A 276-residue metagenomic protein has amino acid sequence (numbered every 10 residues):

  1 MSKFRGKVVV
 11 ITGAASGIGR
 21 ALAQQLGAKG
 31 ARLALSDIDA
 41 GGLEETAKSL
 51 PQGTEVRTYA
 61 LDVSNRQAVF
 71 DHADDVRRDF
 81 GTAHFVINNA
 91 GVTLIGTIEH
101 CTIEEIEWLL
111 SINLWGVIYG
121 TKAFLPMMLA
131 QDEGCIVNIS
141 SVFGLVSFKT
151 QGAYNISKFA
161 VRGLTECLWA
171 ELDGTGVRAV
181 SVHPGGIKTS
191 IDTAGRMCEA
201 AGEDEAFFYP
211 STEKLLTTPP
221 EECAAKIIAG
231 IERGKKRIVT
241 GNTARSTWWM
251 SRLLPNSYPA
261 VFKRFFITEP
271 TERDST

Functional and structural regions predicted by a protein language model:
S2-L33: Canonical Rossmann dinucleotide-binding motif of NAD(H)/NADP(H)-dependent dehydrogenases/reductases, specifically
A31-E45: Conserved glycine-rich Rossmann-like NAD(P)H-binding loop of the short-chain dehydrogenase/reductase
A40-G41, Y59-D71, I103: The beta1-alpha1 cofactor-binding region of Rossmann-like NAD(H)/NADP(H)-dependent oxidoreductases
T97-I98, T102-E107: Substrate-binding pocket helix/loop in short-chain dehydrogenase/reductase
T121, S157: Active-site helix of classical SDR
S141: Residue(s) in the substrate-gating loop at a strand-loop-helix junction that position the organic substrate next
G174-N242: SDR active-site lid
